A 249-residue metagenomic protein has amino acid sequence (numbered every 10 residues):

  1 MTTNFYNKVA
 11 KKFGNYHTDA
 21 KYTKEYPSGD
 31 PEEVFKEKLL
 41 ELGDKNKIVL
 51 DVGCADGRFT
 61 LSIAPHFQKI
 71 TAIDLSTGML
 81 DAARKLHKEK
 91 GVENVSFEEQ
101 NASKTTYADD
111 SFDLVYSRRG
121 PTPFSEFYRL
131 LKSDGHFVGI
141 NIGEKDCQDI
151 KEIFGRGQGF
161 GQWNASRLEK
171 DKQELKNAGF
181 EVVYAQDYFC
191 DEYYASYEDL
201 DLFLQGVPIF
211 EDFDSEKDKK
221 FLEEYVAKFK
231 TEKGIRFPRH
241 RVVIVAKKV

Functional and structural regions predicted by a protein language model:
M1-D44: Conserved class I S-adenosyl-L-methionine
L50, D56-K104: Class I SAM-dependent methyltransferase SAM/SAH-binding core
S103-L114: A short acidic, Gly/Pro-enriched loop at the edge of an enzyme's catalytic core that lines a small-molecule cofactor
D113-E126: A short SAM/SAH-binding and catalytic strip from SAM-dependent methyltransferases
F124-H136: A short glycine-rich, Lys/Arg-flanked "PGG" loop and its adjoining helix->strand segment in the class I
H136-A165: Conserved class I S-adenosyl-L-methionine
N164-G179: Short alpha-helix
E181-V249: Conserved Class I S-adenosyl-L-methionine
